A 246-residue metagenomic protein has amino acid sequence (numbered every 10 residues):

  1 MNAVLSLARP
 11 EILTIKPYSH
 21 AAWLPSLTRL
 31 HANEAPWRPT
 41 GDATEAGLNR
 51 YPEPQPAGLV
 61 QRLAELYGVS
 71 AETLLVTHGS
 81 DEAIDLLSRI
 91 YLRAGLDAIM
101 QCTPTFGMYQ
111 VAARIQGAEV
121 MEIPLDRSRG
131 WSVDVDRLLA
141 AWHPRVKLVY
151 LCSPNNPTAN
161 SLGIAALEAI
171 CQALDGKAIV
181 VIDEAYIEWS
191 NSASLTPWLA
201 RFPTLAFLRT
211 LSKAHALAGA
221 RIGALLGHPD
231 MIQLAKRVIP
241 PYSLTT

Functional and structural regions predicted by a protein language model:
M1-L66, R145: N-terminal "arm"/small-domain region of PLP-dependent enzymes with the aminotransferase-like
N33-P36, S80, F106, S153-P157 (+2 more regions): Short glycine-rich anion-binding loops that position phosphate/pyrophosphate groups of nucleotides and phosphorylated
G47-R50, E72-T73, D97-I99, R221-I222: Short active-site oxyanion
P56-A98, Q116: Phosphate-binding glycine-rich loop
R93-L151: PLP-dependent aminotransferase-like
R114, M121, S132-R145, P157-V180 (+1 more regions): Active-site pre-lysine segment of PLP-dependent enzymes
T204-T246: PLP-dependent aminotransferase class I/II
